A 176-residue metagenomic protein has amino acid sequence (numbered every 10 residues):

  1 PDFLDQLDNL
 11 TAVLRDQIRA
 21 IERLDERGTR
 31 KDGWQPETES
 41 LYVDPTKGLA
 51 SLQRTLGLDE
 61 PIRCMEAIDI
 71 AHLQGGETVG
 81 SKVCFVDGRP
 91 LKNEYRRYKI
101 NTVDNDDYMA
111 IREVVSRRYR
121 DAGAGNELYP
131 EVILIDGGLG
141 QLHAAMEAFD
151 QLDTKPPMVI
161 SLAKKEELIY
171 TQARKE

Functional and structural regions predicted by a protein language model:
P1-E176: Acidic, glycine-enriched active-site microenvironments
